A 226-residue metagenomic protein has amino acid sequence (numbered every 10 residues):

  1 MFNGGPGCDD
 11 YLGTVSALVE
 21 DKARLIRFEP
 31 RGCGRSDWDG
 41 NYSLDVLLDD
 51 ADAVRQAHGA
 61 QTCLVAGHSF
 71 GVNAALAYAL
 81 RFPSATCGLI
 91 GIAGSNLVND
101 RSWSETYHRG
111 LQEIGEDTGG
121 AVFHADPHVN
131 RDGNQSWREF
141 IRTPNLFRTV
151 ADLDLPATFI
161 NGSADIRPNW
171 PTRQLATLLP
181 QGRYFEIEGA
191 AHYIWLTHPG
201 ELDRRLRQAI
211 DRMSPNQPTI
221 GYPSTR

Functional and structural regions predicted by a protein language model:
M1-D37: Conserved HGGG/HGGXW glycine-rich cap/lid loop of the alpha/beta-hydrolase fold
I26-A66: Active-site loop/oxyanion-hole signature of alpha/beta-hydrolase fold enzymes
E29-C33, S95, A190-A191: Short beta-to-alpha linker loops that shape the active-site pocket of alpha/beta-hydrolase fold enzymes
N73-L80, C87-G115: Flexible "cap/lid" loop of the alpha/beta hydrolase fold
V122-R148, A164: Hydrophobic, aromatic-rich cap/lid helix
L153, F159-N161: Short beta-strand/loop motif that positions the catalytic acidic residue of the alpha/beta-hydrolase fold
I166-P171: Conserved alpha/beta-hydrolase "acid-adjacent" motif
G182-R226: Catalytic active-site module of serine/aspartate enzymes centered on a nucleophile-bearing elbow/loop
